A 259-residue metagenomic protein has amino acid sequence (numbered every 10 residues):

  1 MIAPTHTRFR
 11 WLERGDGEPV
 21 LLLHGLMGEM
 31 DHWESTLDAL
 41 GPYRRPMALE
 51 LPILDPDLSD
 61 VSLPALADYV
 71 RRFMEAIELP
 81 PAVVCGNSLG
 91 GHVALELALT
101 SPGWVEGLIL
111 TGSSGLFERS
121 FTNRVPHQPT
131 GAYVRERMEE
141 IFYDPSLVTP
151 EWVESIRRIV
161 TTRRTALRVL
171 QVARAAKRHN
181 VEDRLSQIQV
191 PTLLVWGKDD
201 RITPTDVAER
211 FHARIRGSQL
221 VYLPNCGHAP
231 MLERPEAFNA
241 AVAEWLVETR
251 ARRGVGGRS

Functional and structural regions predicted by a protein language model:
R8, L12, S35-D38, R44-C85 (+2 more regions): Active-site loop/oxyanion-hole signature of alpha/beta-hydrolase fold enzymes
L26-L37: The serine-hydrolase catalytic nucleophile loop
G86, G90, A94: Gly/Ala-rich beta-loop-alpha elbow adjacent to hydrolase catalytic centers
L95-T100, W104-E136: Flexible "cap/lid" loop of the alpha/beta hydrolase fold
Q128-Q189: Conserved alpha/beta-hydrolase catalytic His-Asp/Glu region
I188, L194-W196: Short beta-strand/loop motif that positions the catalytic acidic residue of the alpha/beta-hydrolase fold
D199-T203: Acidic catalytic loop of the alpha/beta-hydrolase fold
C226-P235, N239: Catalytic histidine-centered segment of alpha/beta-hydrolase-like enzymes
